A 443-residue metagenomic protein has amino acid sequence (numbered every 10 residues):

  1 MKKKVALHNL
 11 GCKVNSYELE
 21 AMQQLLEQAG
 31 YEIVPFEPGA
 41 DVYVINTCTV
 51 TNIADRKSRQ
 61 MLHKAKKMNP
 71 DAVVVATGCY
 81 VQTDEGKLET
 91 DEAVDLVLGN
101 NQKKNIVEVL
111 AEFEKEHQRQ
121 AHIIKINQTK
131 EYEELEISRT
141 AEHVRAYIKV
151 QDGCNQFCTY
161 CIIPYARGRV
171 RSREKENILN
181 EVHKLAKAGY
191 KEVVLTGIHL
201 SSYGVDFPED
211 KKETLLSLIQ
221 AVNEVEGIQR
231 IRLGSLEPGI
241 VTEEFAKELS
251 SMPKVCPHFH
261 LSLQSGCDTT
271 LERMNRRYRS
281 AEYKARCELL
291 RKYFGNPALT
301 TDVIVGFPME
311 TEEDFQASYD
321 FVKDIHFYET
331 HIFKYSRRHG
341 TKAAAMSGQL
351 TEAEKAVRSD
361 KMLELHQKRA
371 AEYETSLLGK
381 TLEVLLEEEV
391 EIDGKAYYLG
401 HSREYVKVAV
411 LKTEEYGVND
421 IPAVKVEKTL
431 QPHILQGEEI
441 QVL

Functional and structural regions predicted by a protein language model:
M1-G204, T214, E244, L249 (+8 more regions): Proteins enriched for Cys/Gly/acidic motifs involved in redox and nucleic-acid/cofactor modification
K4, E192, R230-R232, H258-H260 (+3 more regions): Residues at or immediately flanking beta-strands
N9, G197, S235, L263-S265 (+2 more regions): Flexible glycine-/small-residue-rich
C158, I178, L195, L233 (+6 more regions): Conserved, mostly hydrophobic/aromatic
C161-G168, R230-G239, S265-R276, L290 (+2 more regions): Conserved strand-turn element in the central/C-terminal portion of the radical SAM core barrel that lines
K187, L216-S217, E224-R230, V241-T301: Radical SAM/AdoMet-radical enzyme domain recognition
P208-Q220, E243-P257, E310-Y328, E352-V357 (+1 more regions): Short, electropositive alpha-helical surface patch
A345-L443: Terminal RNA-binding accessory module
